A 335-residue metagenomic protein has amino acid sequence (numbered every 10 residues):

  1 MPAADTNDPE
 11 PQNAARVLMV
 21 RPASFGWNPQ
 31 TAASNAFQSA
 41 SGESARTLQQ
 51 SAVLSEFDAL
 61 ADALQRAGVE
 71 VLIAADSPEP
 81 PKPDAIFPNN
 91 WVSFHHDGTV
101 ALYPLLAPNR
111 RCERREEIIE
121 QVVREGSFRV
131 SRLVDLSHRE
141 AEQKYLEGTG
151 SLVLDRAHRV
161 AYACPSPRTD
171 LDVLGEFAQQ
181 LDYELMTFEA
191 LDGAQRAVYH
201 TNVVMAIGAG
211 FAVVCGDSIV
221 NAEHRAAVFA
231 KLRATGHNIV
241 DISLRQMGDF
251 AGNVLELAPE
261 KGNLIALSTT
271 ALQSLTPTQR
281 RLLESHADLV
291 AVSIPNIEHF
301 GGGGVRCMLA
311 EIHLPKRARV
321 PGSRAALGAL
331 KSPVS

Functional and structural regions predicted by a protein language model:
M1-S335: The feature marks the mature, well-folded catalytic cores of soluble enzymes
